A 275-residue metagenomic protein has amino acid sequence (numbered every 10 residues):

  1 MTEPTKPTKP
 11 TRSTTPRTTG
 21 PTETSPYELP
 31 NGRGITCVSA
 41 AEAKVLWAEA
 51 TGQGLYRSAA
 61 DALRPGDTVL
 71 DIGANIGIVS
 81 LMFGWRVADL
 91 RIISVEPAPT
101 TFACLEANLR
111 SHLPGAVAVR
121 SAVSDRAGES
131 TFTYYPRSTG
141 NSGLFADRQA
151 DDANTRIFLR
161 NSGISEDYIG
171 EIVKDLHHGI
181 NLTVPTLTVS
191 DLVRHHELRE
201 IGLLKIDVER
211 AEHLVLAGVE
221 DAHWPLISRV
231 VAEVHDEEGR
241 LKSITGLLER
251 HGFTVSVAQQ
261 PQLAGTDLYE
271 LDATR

Functional and structural regions predicted by a protein language model:
M1-R275: Phosphate/nucleotide-binding beta-alpha loop and adjacent structural elements of enzyme active sites
